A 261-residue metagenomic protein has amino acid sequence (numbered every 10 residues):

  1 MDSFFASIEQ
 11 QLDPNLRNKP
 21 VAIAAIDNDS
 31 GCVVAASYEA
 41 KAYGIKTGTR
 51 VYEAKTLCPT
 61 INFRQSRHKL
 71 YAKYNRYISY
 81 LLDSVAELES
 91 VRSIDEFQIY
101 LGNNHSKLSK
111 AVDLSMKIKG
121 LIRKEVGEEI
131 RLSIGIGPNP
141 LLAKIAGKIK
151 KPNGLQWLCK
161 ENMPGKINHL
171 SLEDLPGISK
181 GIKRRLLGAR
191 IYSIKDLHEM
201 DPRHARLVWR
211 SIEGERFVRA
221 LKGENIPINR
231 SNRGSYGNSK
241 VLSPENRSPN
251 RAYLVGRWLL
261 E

Functional and structural regions predicted by a protein language model:
M1-I94, Q98: Residues that scaffold, gate, or flank divalent-cation-dependent active/transport sites
I8-Q10, V34-A36, L142-K150, N229-N232: Short acidic, glycine/serine/threonine-rich loops at helix termini
Y77, L81-V85, K117-V126, R185 (+2 more regions): Generic non-transmembrane alpha-helical segments
D83-E87, L155-G188: Extended, structured, electrostatic nucleic-acid-contact surfaces
I94-I99, P138-P140, M200: Short, conserved phosphate-binding/catalytic loop or strand-edge motifs used in phosphoryl-/nucleotidyl-transfer
I99-K119, R190: Catalytic palm subdomain of template-directed nucleic-acid polymerases, centered on the conserved carboxylate motif
K110-S171: Long, highly charged, low-complexity intrinsically disordered interaction regions that mediate electrostatic DNA/RNA
L187-E261: DNA-contacting surface of Y-family translesion DNA polymerases
